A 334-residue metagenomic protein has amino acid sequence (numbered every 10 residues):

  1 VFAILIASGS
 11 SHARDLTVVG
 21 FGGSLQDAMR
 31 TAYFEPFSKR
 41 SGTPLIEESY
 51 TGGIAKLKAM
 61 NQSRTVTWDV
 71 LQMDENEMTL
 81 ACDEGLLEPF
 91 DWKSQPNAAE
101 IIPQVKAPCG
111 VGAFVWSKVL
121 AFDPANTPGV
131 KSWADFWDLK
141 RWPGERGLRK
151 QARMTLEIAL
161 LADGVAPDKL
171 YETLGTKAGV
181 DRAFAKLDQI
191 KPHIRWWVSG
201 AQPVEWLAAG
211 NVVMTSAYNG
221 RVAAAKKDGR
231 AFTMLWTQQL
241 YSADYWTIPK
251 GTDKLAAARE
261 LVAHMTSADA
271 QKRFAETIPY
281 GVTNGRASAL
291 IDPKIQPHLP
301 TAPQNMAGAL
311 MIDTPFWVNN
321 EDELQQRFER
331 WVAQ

Functional and structural regions predicted by a protein language model:
V1-A7: Bacterial N-terminal signal peptides
R14-A81: Early extracytoplasmic/lumenal segment of secretory-pathway proteins
G23-R30, V66-W68, Q72-A208: Extracytoplasmic ligand-binding site segments that recognize negatively charged/polar headgroups
N76-L80, V213-A231: A ligand-binding cleft/hinge motif common to bilobed small-molecule-binding domains
A99, V115-W116, V180-Q189, K226-T252 (+1 more regions): Periplasmic-binding protein-like
S117-N126, L160-A162, A243-A257, R273 (+1 more regions): A bilobed periplasmic-binding-protein/Venus flytrap-type ligand-binding module shared by bacterial periplasmic
P249-A309: Mature extracytoplasmic/periplasmic domains
Q304-Q334: Conserved C-terminal helix/tail region of periplasmic/extracytoplasmic solute-binding proteins
